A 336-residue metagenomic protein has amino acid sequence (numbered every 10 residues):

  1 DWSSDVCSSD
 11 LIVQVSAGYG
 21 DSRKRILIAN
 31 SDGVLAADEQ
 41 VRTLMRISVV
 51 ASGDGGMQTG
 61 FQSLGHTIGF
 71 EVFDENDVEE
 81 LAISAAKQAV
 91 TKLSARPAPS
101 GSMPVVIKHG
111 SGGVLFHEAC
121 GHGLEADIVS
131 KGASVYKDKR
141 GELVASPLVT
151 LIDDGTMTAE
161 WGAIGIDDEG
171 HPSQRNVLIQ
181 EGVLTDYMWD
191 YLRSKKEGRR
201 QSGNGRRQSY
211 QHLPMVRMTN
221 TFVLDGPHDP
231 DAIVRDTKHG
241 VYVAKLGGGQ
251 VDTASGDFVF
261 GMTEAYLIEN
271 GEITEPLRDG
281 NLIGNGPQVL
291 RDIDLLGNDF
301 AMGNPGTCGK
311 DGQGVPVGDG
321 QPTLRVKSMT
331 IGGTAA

Functional and structural regions predicted by a protein language model:
D1-A336: N-terminal small-residue-enriched
